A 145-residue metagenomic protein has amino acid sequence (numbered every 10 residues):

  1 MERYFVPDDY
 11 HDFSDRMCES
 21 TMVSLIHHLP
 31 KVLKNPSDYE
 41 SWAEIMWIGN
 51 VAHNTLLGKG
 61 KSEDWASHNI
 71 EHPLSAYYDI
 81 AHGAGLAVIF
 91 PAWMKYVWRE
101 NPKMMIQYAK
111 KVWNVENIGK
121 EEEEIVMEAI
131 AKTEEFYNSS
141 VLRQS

Functional and structural regions predicted by a protein language model:
M1-S62: Carboxylate- and glycine-rich phosphate/diphosphate-binding segment that chelates Mg2+/Mn2+
E2, V6, P30, N50-L57 (+5 more regions): A broad detector of the eukaryotic-type serine/threonine protein kinase catalytic domain
R16, S20, E40, E44-W47 (+6 more regions): Amphipathic alpha-helical interaction segments
S20-V23, D64-W65, E135-V141: Short acidic alpha-helix initiation/capping motifs at coil-to-helix transition points, especially at protein N-termini
V51-L86: Glycine-rich phosphate/pyrophosphate-binding beta-alpha loops
L74-S145: Gly/Pro-rich interdomain helix-loop hinge
